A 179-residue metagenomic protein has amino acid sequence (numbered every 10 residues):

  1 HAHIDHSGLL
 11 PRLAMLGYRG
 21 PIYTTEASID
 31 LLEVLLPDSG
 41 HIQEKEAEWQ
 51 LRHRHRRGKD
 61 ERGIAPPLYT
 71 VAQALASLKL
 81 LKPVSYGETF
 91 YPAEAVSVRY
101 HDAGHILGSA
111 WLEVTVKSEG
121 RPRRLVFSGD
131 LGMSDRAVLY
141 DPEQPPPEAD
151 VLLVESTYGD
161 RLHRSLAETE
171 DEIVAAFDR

Functional and structural regions predicted by a protein language model:
H3, S7, L13-R179: His/Asp/Glu-rich metal-coordinating catalytic cores of metallo-dependent phosphodiesterases/hydrolases acting on
